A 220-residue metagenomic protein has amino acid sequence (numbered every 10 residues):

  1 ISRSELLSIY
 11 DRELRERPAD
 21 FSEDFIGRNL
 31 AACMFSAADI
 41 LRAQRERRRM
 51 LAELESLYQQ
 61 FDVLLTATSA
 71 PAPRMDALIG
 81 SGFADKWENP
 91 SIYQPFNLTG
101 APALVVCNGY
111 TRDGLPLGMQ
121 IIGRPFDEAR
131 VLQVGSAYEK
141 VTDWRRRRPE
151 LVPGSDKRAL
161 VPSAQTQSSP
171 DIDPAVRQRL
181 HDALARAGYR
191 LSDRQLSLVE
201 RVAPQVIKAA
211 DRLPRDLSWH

Functional and structural regions predicted by a protein language model:
I1-S2, R12, R42, P71-Y93: Short, surface-exposed loop/helix-turn segments at secondary-structure junctions that function as lids/hinges flanking
S2-L51, C107-P116, P162-S163: Short helix-loop capping/hinge segments that flank enzyme active sites or metal/cofactor-binding pockets
E55, A84-C107: Small-aliphatic-rich amphipathic alpha-helix that forms the alpha element of a beta-alpha
L115-R124, L132-G135: Short, well-ordered beta-strand elements
V131-P170: Short, gly/Ser/Thr-rich active-site loops of penicillin-recognizing serine hydrolases
D156-H220: Domain-scale activation on soluble regions of proteins
